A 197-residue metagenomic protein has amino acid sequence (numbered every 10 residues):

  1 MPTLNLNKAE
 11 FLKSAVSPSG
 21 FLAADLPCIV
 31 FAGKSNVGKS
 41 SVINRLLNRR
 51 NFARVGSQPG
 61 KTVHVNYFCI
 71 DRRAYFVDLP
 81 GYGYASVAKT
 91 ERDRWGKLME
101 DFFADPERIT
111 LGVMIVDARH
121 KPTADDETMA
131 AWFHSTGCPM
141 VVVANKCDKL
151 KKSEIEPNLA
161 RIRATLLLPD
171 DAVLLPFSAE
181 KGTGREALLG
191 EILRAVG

Functional and structural regions predicted by a protein language model:
M1-S86, G197: Conserved G1/Walker A P-loop phosphate-binding module
L6-P18, K149-G197: Canonical P-loop GTPase G-domain recognition
D25-L26, L46, K89-R92, E127-A131 (+2 more regions): Short, glycine/charged-enriched secondary-structure capping and boundary segments
L46-R50, F103, L166, I192: Hydrophobic aliphatic residues
F68, N145, L188: Residue-level signal for inorganic ion chemistry
D78, N145, S178: Active-site glycine-centered loops adjacent to acidic/histidine catalytic or metal-binding residues that shape
Y82-R92, R119-H120, D148-K151: Flexible beta-alpha connector loops of hexameric P-loop NTPases
K97-A172: Conserved C-terminal guanine-recognition region of P-loop GTPase G domains, centered on the G4
